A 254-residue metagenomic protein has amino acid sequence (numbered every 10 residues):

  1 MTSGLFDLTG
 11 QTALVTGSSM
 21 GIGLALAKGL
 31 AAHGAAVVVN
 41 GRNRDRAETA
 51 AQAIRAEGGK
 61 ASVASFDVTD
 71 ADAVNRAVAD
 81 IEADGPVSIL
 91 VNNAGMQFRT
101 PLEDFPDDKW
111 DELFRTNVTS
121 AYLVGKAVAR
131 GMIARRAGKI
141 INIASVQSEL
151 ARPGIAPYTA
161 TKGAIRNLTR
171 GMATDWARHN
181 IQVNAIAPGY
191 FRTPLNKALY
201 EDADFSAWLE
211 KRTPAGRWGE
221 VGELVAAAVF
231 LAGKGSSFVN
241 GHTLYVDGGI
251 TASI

Functional and structural regions predicted by a protein language model:
T2-G4, L150, V229, N240-I254: Short C-terminal tail/terminal secondary-structure segment of NAD(P)H-dependent dehydrogenase/reductase domains
T12, S19-M20, N43: Conserved glycine-rich cofactor-binding loop
K28, E103, L150-A156, R178-H179 (+2 more regions): Active-site loop immediately N-terminal to the catalytic Tyr-X3-Lys motif of short-chain dehydrogenase/reductase
P101-L102, K109-F114, L209: Substrate-binding pocket helix/loop in short-chain dehydrogenase/reductase
G125, T161, T169: Active-site helix of classical SDR
R130, T174-R178, S237: Alpha-helical segment proximal to the catalytic Tyr-Lys
S145: Residue(s) in the substrate-gating loop at a strand-loop-helix junction that position the organic substrate next
